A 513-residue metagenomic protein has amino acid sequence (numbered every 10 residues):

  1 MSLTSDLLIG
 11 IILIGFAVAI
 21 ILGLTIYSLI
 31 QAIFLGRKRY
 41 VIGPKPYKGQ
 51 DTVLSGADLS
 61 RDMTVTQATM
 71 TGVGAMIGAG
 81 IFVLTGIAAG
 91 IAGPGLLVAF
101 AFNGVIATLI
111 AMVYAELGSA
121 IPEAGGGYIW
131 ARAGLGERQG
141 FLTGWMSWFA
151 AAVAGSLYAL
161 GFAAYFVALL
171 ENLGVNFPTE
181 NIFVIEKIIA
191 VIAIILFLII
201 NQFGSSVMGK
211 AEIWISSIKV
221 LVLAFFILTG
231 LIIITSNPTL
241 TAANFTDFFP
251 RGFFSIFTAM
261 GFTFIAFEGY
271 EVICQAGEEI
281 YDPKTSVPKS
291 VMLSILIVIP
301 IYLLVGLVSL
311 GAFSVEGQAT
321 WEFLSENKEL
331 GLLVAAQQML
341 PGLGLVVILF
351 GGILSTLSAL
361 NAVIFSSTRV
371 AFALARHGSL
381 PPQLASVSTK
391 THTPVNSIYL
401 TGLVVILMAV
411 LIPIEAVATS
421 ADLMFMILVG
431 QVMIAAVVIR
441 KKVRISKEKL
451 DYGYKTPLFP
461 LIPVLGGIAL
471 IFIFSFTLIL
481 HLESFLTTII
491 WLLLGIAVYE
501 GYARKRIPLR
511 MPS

Functional and structural regions predicted by a protein language model:
S2-I14, G86-A92, L96-L97, G161 (+5 more regions): Transmembrane helix-loop boundary segments of multi-pass membrane transporters
S2-T85, G90-P94, T108-A115, I121-A124 (+4 more regions): Membrane-interface "cap" regions at the ends of multi-pass membrane proteins
G10-V18, L24-G36, E186-N237, V291-I295 (+3 more regions): Membrane-interface loop-to-helix entry segments
L24-K38, A164, A168-L169, N201 (+6 more regions): Hydrophobic alpha-helical segments and their helix-loop junctions in multi-pass secondary transporters
L59, Q383-T393, V429-S484, K505-S513: C-terminal membrane-solvent junction of multi-pass transporters and transport-like membrane proteins
M63, Q67-I87, A190-L196, G230-I233 (+3 more regions): Hydrophobic, membrane-embedded alpha-helices of multi-pass small-molecule transporters
G90, A99, T108-I194, L198-Q202 (+2 more regions): Hydrophobic transmembrane alpha-helices that form the core helical bundles of multi-pass secondary transporters
I129-W130, G136, A168-V175, S290-N361 (+1 more regions): TM-loop-TM module centered on a large, flexible mid-protein loop between adjacent transmembrane helices in multi-pass
